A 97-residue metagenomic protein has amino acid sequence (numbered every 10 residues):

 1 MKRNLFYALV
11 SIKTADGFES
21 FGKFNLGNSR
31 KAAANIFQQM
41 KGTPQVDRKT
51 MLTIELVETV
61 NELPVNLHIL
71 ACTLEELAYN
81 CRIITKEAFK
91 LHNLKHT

Functional and structural regions predicted by a protein language model:
M1-F21: Short aromatic-glycine-(Arg/Gly/Cys) micro-motifs in beta-strand/loop hairpins
K2, K23-L26, P64, A78: Intrinsically disordered, low-complexity peptide-like regions
L9, G27, E55-V57: Residues in well-ordered beta-strands of folded domains
K13-A15, S29, T59: Generic structural motif
F18-K31: A short, exposed loop/beta-hairpin motif centered on an aromatic-Gly-Thr core
N28-P44: Charged, amphipathic alpha-helical segments
G42-T97: Short, mixed-charge low-complexity intrinsically disordered segments
